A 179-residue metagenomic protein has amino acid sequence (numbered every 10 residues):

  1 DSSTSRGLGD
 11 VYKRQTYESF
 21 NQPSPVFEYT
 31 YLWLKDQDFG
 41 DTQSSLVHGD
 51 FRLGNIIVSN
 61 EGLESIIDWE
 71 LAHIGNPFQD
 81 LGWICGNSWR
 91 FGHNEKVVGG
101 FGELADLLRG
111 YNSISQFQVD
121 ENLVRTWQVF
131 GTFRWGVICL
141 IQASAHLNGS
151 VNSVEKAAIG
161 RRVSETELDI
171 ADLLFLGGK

Functional and structural regions predicted by a protein language model:
D1-Y12: Single conserved hydrophobic/aromatic residue that forms the stacking wall/gate of nucleotide- or nucleobase-binding
K13, F133, L176-G177: Intrinsically disordered, low-complexity intracellular terminal segments
K13-Q22: Acyl-group handling in specialized metabolite and lipid biosynthesis
Y29-C85: Active-site acidic catalytic loop and adjacent metal/ATP-binding pocket of ATP-dependent phosphoryl transfer enzymes
F78-Q116, F130-N148: Active-site activation/catalytic loop segments of kinase-like enzymes and analogous catalytic loops in related
Q118-F130: All-alpha amphipathic helical-bundle segments outside canonical DNA-binding/catalytic cores that form hydrophobic
A143-I159: Hydrophobic/aromatic-rich alpha-helical bundle segments in the mid-to-C-terminal region
A157-K179: Regulatory N- and C-terminal appendages and interdomain linkers associated with kinase/kinase-like NTP transferase
